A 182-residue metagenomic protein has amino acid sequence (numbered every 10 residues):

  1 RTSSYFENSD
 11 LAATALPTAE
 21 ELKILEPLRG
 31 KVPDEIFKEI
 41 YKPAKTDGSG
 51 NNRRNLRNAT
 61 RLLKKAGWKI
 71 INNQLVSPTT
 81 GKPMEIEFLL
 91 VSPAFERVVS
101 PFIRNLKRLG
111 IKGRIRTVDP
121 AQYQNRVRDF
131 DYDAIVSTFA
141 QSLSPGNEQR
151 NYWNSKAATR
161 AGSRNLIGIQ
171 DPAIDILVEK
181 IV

Functional and structural regions predicted by a protein language model:
R1: Bilobed periplasmic-binding protein/Venus flytrap-like ligand-binding cleft at the lobe interface of extracytoplasmic
S4-F6, A12-A13, L22-G48, N52 (+5 more regions): Extracytoplasmic/peripheral linker and loop segments enriched in polar/acidic and small residues with frequent Thr/Pro
L56-E87: Immediate post-signal peptide segment of exported/extracytoplasmic ligand-binding proteins
L56-T60, L89-F102: Bilobed "Venus flytrap"/periplasmic-binding protein-like clamshell domains and structurally analogous long
K82-S92, G113-R116, D133: Short, well-ordered beta-strand elements
S137-S142: Beta->alpha turn/N-cap motifs
